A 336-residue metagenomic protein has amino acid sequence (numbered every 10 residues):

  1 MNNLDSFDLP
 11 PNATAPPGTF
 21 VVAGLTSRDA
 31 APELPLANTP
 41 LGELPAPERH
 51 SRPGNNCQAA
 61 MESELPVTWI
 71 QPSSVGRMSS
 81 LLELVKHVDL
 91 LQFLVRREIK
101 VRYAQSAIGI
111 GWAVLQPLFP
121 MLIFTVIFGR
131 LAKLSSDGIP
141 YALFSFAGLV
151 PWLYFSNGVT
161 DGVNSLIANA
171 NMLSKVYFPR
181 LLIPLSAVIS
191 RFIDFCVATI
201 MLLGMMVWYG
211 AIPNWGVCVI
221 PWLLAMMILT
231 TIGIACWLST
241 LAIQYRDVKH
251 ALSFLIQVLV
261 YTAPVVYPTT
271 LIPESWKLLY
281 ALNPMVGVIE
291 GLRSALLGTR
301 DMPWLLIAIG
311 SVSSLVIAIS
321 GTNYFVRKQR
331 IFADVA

Functional and structural regions predicted by a protein language model:
N2-N12, T19-A336: Hydrophobic transmembrane alpha-helices and immediately adjacent juxtamembrane helices of multi-pass inner-membrane
